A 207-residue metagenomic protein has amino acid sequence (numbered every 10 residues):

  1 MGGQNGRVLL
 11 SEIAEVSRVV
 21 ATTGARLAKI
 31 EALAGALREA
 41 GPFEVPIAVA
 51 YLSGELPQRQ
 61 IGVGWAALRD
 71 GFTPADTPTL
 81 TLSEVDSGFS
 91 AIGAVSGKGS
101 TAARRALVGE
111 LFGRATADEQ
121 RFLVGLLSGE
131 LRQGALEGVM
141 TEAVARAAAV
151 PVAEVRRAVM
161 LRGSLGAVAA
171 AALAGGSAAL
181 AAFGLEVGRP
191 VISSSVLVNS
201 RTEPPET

Functional and structural regions predicted by a protein language model:
M1-T207: N-terminal nucleic-acid-engaging modules of covalent nucleotidyltransferase systems
